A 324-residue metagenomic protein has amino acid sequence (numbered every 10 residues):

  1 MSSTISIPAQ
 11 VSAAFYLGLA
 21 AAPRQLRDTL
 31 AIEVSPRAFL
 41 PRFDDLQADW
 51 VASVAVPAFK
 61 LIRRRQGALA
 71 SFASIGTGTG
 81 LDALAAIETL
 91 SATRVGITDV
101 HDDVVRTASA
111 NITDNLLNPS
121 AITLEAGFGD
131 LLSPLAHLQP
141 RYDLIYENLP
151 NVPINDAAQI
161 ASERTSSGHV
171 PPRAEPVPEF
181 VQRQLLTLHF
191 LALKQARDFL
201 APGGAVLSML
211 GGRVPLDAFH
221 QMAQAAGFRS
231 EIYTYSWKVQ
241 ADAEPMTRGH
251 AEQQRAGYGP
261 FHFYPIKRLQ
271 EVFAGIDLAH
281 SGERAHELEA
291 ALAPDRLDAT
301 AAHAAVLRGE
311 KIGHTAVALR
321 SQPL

Functional and structural regions predicted by a protein language model:
S3-R94, F261-R320: SAM-dependent Rossmann-like transferase core, predominantly class I methyltransferases with a strong bias toward
R42, L46, V100, F180-Q184: Short, surface-exposed alpha-helical recognition segments that flank or form part of ligand/macromolecule-binding
Q47-A157, A161: Conserved SAM/SAH cofactor-binding pocket of Class I
L124-F128, S230-E244: A generic structural motif
P140, L144-L188: Mobile active-site "lid"/loop adjacent to the S-adenosyl-L-methionine
L149, S321-L324: C-terminal beta-strand of the catalytic ATP-binding
Q182-K238: Conserved Class I SAM-dependent methyltransferase catalytic core
E244-R255: Short, surface-exposed amphipathic charged segments that create phosphate/polyanion-binding patches used for binding
